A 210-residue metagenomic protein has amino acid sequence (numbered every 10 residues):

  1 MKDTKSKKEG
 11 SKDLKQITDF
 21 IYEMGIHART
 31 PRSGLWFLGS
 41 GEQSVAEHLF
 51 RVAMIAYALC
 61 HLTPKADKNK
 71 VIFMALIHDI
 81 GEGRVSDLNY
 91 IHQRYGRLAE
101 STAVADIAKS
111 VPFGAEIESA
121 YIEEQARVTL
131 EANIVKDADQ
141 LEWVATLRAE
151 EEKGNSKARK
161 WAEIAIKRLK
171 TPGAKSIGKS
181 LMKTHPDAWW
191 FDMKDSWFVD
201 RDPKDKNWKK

Functional and structural regions predicted by a protein language model:
M1-K210: Alpha-helical, largely C-terminal catalytic domains that coordinate divalent metal ions via clustered Asp/Glu/His
